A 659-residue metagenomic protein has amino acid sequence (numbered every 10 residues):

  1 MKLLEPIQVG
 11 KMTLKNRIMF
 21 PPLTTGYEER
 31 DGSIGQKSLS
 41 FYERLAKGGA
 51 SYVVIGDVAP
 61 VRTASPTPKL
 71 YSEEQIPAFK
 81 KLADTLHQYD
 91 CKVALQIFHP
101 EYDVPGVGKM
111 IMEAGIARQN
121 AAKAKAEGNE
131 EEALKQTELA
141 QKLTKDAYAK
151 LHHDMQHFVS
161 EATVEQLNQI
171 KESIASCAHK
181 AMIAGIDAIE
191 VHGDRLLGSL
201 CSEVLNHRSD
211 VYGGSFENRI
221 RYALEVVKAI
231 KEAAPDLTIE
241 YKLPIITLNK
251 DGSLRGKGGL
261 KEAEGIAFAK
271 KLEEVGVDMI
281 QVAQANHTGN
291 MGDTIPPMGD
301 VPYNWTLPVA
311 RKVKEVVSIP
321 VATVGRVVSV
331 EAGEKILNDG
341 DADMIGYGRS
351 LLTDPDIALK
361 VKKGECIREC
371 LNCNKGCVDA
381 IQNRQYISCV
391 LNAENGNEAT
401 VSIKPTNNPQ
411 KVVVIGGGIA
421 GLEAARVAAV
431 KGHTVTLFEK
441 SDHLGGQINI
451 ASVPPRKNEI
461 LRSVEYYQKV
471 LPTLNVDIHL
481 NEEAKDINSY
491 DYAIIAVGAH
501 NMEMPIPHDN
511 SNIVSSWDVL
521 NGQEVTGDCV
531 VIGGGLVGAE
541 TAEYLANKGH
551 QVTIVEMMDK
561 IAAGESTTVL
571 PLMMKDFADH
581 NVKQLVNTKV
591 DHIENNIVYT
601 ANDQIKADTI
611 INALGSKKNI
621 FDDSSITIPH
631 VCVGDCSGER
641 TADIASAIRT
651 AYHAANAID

Functional and structural regions predicted by a protein language model:
M1-I415, I419, E423, V427-V435 (+2 more regions): Flavin-dependent oxidoreductase catalytic cores
A322, T436, D477-N481, V514 (+2 more regions): General small-molecule cofactor/ligand-binding pocket signal
A393-P405, P472, L480-N481, V497-K548 (+1 more regions): Glycine-rich dinucleotide-binding loop and its adjacent helix/turn
T434-D477, Y544-T588, G638: Rossmann-like dinucleotide-binding cores of NAD(P)H-dependent redox enzymes
H479-N488, H500-M502, V586-I597: A conserved short coil-to-beta-strand element within the FAD-binding core of flavoproteins
Y492, A496-M502, A607-N619: Glycine-/small-residue-rich beta->alpha transition segments that form the dinucleotide
T541, E565, V633-D659: A conserved FAD-binding loop/helix module that cradles the flavin
